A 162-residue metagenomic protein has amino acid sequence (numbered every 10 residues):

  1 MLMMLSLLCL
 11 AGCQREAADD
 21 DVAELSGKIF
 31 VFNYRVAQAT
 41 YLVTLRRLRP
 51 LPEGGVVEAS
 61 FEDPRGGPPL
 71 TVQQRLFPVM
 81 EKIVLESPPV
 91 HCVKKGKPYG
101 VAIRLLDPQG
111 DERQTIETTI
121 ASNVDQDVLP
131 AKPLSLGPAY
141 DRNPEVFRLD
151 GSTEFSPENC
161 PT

Functional and structural regions predicted by a protein language model:
M1-M3: Bacterial N-terminal signal peptides that target proteins for export
C9-G12: C-terminal motif of bacterial Sec signal peptides marking the signal peptidase cleavage site
Q14-D20: Bacterial lipoprotein signal-peptidase II cleavage site
L25-R47, P52: Contiguous beta-strand segments within globular domains
S60-P68, P108-G110: Change "in extracellular beta-sheet-rich domains … of secreted and cell-surface proteins" to "in beta-sheet-rich domains
P64-I83, T118-S122: Solvent-exposed serine/threonine-rich low-complexity stretches and specific carbohydrate-binding patches
V79-R113: Short, solvent-exposed, Trp/other aromatic-anchored flexible loops in extracytoplasmic proteins
D111-T162: Short beta-strand elements
